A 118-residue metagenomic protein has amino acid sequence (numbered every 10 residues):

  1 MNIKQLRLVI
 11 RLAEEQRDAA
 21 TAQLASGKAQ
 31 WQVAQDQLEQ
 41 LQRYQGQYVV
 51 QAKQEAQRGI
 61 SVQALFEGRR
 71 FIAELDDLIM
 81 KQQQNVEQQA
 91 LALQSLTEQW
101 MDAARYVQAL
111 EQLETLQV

Functional and structural regions predicted by a protein language model:
M1-V118: Charge-rich amphipathic alpha-helical interaction elements
